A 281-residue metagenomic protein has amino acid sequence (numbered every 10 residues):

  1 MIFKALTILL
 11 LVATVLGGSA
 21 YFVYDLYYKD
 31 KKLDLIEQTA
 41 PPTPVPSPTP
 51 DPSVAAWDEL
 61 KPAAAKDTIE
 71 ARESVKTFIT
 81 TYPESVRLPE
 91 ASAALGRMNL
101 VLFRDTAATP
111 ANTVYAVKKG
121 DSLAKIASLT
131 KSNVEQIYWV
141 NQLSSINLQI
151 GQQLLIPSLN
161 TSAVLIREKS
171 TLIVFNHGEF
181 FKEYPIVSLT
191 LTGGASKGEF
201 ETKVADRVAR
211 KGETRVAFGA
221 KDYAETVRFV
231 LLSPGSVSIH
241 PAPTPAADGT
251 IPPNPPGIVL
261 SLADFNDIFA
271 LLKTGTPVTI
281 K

Functional and structural regions predicted by a protein language model:
M1-V15: N-terminal Sec-pathway targeting helices
G17-L35: Hydrophobic single-pass membrane-insertion segments
T39-P42, F78, Y82: Alpha-helical solenoid scaffolds that mediate protein-protein interactions, centered on TPR/SEL1-like repeats but also
V45-I69, S74, L102-K131: Primarily a LysM-type cell-wall glycan-binding module
T80-P110, N133-I166: Extracellular LysM carbohydrate-binding repeats and other cell-envelope/extracellular binding modules
G120, G151-L154, G275: Loop/turn positions that initiate beta-strands
S158-A246: Gly/Pro-biased beta-strand-loop elements
R215-G219, T250-L271: Short beta-strand-centered segments at strand-helix junctions
